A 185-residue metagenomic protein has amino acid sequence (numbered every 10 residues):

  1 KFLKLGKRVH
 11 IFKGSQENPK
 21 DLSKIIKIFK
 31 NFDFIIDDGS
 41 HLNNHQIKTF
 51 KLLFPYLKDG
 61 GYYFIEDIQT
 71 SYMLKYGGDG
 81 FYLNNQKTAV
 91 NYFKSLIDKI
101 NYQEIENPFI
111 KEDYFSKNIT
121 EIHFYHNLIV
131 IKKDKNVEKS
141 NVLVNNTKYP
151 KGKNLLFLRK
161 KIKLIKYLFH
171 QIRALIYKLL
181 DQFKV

Functional and structural regions predicted by a protein language model:
K1-D21: SAM cofactor-binding core of SAM-dependent methyltransferases, primarily the Rossmann-like beta-alpha-beta module
K4, K30, K58: Short conserved AdoMet
K20-K30: Short amphipathic alpha-helix with an adjacent loop that forms part of the alpha/beta core around
K30-D37, Y62: Short SAM/SAH-binding signature in class I
S40: Switch II (G3) loop of P-loop NTPases
N43-V185: C-terminal substrate-binding/active-site "lid" region of AdoMet-derived donor-dependent transferases
